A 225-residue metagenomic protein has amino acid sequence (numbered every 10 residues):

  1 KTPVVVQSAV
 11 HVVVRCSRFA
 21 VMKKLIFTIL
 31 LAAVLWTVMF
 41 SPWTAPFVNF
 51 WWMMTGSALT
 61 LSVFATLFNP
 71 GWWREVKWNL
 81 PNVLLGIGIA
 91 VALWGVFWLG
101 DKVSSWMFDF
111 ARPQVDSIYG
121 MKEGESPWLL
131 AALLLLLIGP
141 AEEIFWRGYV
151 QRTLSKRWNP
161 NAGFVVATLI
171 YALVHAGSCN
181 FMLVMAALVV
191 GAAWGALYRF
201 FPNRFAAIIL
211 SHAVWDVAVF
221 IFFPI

Functional and structural regions predicted by a protein language model:
S8: Cationic, low-complexity basic patches in intrinsically disordered or flexible, solvent-exposed regions
A20-G71: Alpha-helical transmembrane segments in multi-pass membrane proteins
A32-A33, T37, P127-I225: Transmembrane helix-loop-helix hairpins at the membrane interface of multi-pass integral membrane proteins
L35-W36, T60-L61, L93-F97, D101 (+2 more regions): Alpha-helical transmembrane segments of multipass membrane proteins
F47-M54, V115-Y119, L183-V190: Non-cytosolic membrane-interface motifs at loop->transmembrane helix junctions
W72-I138: Juxtamembrane helix-loop-helix connectors linking adjacent transmembrane helices in multi-pass membrane enzymes
